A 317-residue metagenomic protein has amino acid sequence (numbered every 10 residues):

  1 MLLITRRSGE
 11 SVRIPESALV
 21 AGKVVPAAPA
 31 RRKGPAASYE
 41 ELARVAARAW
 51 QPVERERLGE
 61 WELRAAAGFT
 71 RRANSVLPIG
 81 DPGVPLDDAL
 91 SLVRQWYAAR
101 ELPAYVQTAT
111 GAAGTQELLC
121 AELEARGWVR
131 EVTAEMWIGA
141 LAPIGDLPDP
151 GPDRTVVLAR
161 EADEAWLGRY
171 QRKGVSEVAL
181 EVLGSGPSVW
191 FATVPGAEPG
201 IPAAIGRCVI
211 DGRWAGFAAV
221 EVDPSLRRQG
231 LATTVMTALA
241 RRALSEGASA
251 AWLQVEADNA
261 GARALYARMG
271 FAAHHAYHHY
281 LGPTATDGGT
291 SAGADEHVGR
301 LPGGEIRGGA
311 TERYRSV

Functional and structural regions predicted by a protein language model:
L3-A98, G304, G309, V317: N-terminal charged segments
L86-A165, Y280-L281: Acyl-donor-binding surface of acyltransferase catalytic domains
L86-R94, A219-V222, R228-S245, A264 (+1 more regions): Conserved acetyl-CoA-binding loop-helix of GNAT-fold acetyltransferases
R100-A109, A243-Q254: Conserved GNAT acetyl-CoA-binding A-motif
T108-T115, P224, L253-R263, Y280-A285: Conserved beta-strand-loop-alpha-helix junction that forms the acyl-donor binding cleft
A113-W128, T233, A257-A276: Conserved active-site alpha-helix within GNAT-family acetyltransferase domains
V129-G139, Q254, A267, A272-A285: Conserved catalytic-core motifs of GNAT/GCN5-like acyltransferases
P148-A219: Flexible, substrate/cofactor-facing loop regions flanked by secondary structure within enzyme catalytic domains
